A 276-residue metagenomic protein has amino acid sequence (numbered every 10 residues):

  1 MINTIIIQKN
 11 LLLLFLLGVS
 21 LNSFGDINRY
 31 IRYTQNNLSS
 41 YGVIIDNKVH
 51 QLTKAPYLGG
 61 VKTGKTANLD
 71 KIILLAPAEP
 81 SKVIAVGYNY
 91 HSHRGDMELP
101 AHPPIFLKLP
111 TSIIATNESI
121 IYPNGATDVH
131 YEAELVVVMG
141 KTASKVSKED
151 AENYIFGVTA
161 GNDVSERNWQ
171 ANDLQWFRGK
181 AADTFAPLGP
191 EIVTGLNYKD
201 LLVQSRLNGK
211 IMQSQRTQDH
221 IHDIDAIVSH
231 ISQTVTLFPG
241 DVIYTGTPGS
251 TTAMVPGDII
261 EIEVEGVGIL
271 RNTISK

Functional and structural regions predicted by a protein language model:
M1-L12: Bacterial N-terminal signal peptides that target proteins for export
G25-P103, L196, R206, K210 (+1 more regions): N-terminal non-catalytic cap/leader segment that marks the start of a structured domain
I73-L75, R94-D96, I120-V129, A143-D150 (+2 more regions): A generic local secondary-structure boundary/capping motif
E79, A85, A115, H130-E132 (+2 more regions): Residue-level recognition of short, solvent-exposed, well-ordered loop/turn junctions that link secondary-structure
L99-T116, Y131, E261-E265: Structural signature of FAD isoalloxazine-binding scaffolds in flavoprotein oxidoreductases
R167-K276: Catalytic-pocket segment enriched in acidic/His residues
